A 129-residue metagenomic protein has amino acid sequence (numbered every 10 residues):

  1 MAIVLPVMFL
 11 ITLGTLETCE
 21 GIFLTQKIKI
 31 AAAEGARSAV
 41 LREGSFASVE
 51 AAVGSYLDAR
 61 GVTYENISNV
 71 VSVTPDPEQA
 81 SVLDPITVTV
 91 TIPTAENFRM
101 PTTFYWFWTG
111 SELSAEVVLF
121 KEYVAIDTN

Functional and structural regions predicted by a protein language model:
M1-L57: Alpha-helical assembly-interface signal, strongest on the long, hydrophobic N-terminal helix that forms
E34, V40-N129: Short, conserved structural patches
